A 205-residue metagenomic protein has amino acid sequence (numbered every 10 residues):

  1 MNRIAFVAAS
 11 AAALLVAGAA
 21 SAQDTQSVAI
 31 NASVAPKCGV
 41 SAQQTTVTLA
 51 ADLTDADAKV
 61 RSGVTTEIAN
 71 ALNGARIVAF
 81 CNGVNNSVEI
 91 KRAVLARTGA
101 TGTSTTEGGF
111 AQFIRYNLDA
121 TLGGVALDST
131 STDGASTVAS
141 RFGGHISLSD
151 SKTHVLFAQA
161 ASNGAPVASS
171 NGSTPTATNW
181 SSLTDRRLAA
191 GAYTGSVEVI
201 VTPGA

Functional and structural regions predicted by a protein language model:
M1-A8: Bacterial N-terminal signal peptides that target proteins for export
I4, G108-A111, S140, V155: Short non-domain terminal segments
A17-A19: N-terminal signal peptide c-region/cleavage motif recognized by signal peptidases
A22-V125, A160-A205: N-terminal small/polar-rich segments of proteins
A126-A165: Extended, solvent-exposed segments with strong compositional bias
